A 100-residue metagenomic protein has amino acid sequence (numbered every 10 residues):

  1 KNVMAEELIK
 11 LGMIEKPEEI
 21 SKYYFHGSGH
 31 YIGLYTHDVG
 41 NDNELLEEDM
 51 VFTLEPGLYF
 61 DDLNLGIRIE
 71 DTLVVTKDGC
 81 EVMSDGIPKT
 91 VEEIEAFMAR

Functional and structural regions predicted by a protein language model:
K1-G29: Active-site cores enriched in adjacent His and Asp/Glu residues with nearby glycine-rich loops that coordinate divalent
S28-R100: Charged, cofactor-coupling segments
